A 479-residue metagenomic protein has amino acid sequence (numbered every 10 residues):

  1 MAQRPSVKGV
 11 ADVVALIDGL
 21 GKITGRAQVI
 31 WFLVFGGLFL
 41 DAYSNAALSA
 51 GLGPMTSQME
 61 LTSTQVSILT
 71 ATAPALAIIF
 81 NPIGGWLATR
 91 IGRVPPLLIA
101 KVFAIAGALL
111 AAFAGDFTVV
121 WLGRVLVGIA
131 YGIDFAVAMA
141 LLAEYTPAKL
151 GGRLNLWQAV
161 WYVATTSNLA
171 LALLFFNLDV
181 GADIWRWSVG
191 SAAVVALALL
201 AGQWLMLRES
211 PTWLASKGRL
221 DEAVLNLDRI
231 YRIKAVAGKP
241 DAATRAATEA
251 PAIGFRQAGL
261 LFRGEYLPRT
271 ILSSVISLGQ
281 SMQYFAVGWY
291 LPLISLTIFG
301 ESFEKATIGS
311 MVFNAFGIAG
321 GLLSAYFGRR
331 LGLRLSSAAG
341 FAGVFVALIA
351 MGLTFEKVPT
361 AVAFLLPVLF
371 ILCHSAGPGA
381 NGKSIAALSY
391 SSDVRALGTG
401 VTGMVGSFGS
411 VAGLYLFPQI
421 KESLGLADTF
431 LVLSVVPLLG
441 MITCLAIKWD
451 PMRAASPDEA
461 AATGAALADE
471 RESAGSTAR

Functional and structural regions predicted by a protein language model:
M1-R479: Transmembrane-helix signature of 12-pass secondary carriers
